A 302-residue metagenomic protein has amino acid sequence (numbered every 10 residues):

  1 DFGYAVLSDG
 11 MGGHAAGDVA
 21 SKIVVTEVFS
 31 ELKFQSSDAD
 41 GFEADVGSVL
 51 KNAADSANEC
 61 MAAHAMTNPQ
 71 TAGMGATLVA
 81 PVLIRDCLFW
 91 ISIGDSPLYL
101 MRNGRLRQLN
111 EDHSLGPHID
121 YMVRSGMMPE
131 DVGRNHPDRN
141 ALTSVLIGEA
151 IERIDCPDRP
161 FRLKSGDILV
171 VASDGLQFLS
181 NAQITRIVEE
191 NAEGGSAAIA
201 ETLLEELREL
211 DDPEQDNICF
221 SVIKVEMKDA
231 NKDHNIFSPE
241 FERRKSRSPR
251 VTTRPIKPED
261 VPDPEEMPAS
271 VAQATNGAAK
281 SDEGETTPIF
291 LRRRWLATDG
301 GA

Functional and structural regions predicted by a protein language model:
D1-A302: PP2C/PPM-type serine/threonine phosphatase catalytic domain
